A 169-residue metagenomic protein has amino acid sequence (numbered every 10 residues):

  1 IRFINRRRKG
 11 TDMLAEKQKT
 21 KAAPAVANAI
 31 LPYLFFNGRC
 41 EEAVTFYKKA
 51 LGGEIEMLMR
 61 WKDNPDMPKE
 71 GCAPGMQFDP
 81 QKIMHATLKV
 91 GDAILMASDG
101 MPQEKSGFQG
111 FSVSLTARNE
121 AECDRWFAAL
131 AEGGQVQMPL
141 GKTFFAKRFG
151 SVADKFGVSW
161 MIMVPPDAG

Functional and structural regions predicted by a protein language model:
I1-N28, E56-M59, D79-K82, K89 (+2 more regions): Vicinal oxygen chelate
P24, L34-D92: Core segments of cupin and vicinal oxygen chelate
